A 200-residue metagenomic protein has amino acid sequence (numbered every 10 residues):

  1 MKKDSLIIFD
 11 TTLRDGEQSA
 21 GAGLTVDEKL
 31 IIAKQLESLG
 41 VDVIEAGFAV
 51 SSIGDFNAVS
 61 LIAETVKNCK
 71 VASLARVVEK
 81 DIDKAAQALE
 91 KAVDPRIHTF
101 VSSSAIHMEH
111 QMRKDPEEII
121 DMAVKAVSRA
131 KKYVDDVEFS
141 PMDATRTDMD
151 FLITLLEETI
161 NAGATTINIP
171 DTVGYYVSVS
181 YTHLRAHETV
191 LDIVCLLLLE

Functional and structural regions predicted by a protein language model:
M1-D15: N-terminal amphipathic alpha-helix/helix-capping segment at the start of soluble metabolic enzymes
L6-I7, D27-D42, V50-I53, N57: N-terminal glycine-rich anion-binding loops that anchor highly charged ligand groups
I8-T11, I44-A46, V71-A75, P95-T99 (+3 more regions): Hydrophobic faces of well-ordered beta-strands that scaffold small-molecule active sites in alpha/beta enzyme cores
S19-D27: Short, polar loop/linker segments at the starts of domains and inter-domain junctions
V26-L39, D83-T99, S103-E109, P116-V137 (+1 more regions): Alpha/beta enzyme core
D42-V66, S104-Q111, I169-S178: Glycine-rich, proline-tolerant flexible connector loops at the mouths of alpha/beta enzymes
F56-S73, D121-K132, L184-R185: Alpha-helix-loop-beta-strand connector modules within alpha/beta enzyme cores
H183-A186, V190-E200: Single conserved hydrophobic/aromatic residue that forms the stacking wall/gate of nucleotide- or nucleobase-binding
